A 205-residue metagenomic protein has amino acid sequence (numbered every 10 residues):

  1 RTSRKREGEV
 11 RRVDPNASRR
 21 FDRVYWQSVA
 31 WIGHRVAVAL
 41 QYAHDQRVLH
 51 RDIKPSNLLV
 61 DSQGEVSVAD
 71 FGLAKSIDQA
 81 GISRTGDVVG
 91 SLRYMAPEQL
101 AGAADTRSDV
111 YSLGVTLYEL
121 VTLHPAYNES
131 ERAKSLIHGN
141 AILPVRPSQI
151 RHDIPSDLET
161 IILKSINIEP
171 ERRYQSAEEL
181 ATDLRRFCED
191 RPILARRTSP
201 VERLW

Functional and structural regions predicted by a protein language model:
R1-Q27, T85-G86: Intrinsically disordered, low-complexity regulatory tails flanking kinase catalytic domains
R19-A37, Q41: Conserved short alpha-helix within the protein kinase catalytic core
Q27, S83-G86, V145, A195: Residues at secondary-structure transition points
H34, L40-Q41, D45, S56-S62 (+2 more regions): C-terminal lobe helix-coil module of Hanks-type protein kinase domains
L49: Conserved catalytic-core element of eukaryotic-like protein kinases
I53: Hydrophobic HxD+1 residue recognition
V66, Q79-V89: Regulatory activation segment
